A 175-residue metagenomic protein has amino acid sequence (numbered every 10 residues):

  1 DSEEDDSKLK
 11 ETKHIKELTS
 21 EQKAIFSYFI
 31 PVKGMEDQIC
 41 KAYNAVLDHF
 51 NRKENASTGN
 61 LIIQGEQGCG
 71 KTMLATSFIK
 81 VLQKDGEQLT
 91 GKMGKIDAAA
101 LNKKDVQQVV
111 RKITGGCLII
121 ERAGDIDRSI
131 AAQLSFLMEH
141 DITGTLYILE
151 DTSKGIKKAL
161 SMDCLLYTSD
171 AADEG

Functional and structural regions predicted by a protein language model:
E4-F26: Conserved ASCE P-loop NTPase core motifs with emphasis on AAA+ ATPases
E21-T58: Pre-Walker A (pre-P-loop) alpha-helix and adjacent loop at the N terminus of AAA/AAA+ ATPase modules, a conserved
N60-Q88: Walker A/P-loop
K84-V110: AAA+/P-loop NTPase substrate/partner-engagement loops
K112-I130: Conserved P-loop NTPase "ATPase switch" module shared by AAA+ and STAND
T145-T152: Structural recognition of the conserved hydrophobic beta-strand(s) that form the central parallel beta-sheet of P-loop
I156-L166: Short regulatory helix/loop adjacent to the ATP-binding pocket of P-loop NTPases
Y167-G175: Conserved small/polar residues in nucleotide/adenosyl-binding loops
